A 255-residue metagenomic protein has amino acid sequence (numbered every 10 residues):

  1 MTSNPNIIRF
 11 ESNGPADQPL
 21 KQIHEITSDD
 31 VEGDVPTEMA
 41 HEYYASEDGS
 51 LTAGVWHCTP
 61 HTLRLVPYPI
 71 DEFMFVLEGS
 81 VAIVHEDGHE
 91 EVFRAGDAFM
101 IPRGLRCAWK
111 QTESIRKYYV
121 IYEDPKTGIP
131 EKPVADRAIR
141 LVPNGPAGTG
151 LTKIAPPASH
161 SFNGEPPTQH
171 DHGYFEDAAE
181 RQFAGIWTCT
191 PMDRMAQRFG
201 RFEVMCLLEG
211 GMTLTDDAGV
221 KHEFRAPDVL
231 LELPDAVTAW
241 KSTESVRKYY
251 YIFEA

Functional and structural regions predicted by a protein language model:
M1-S50, K126-R181: A short, N-terminal "cap"/entry segment at the start of jelly-roll beta-barrel domains of the cupin/DSBH fold
T37-A45, G49-Y68, R103, H170-Y174 (+2 more regions): Conserved short histidine dyad/triad with adjacent acidic residue
P67-I83, R198-L214: Short, conserved beta-strand element in jelly-roll/cupin
S80, R106, R116, G211 (+2 more regions): Structural motif
D87-R103, A218-D235: Short acidic-glycine-tyrosine-enriched beta hairpin
F93-T127: Hydrophobic, ordered structural segments
K110, A239-K241: Short, exposed beta-strand-loop hairpins at the edges of beta-sheets in extracellular/periplasmic proteins
E113-I129, L231, E244-A255: A short hydrophobic beta-strand segment most commonly corresponding to one strand of the jelly-roll/cupin
